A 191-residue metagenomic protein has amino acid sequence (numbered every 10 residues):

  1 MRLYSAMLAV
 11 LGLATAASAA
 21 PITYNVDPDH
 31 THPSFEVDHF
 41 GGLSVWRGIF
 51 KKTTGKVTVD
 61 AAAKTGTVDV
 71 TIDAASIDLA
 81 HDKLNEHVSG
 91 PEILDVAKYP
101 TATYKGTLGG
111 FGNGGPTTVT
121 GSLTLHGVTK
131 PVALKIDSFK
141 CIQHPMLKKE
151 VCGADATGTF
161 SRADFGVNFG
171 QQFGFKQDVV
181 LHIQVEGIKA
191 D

Functional and structural regions predicted by a protein language model:
R2-A9: Sec-dependent signal peptide recognition, specifically the positively charged N-region followed immediately by
A14-A16: N-terminal signal peptide c-region/cleavage motif recognized by signal peptidases
A19-D191: Low-complexity, acidic/polar, glycine-enriched regions of mature
